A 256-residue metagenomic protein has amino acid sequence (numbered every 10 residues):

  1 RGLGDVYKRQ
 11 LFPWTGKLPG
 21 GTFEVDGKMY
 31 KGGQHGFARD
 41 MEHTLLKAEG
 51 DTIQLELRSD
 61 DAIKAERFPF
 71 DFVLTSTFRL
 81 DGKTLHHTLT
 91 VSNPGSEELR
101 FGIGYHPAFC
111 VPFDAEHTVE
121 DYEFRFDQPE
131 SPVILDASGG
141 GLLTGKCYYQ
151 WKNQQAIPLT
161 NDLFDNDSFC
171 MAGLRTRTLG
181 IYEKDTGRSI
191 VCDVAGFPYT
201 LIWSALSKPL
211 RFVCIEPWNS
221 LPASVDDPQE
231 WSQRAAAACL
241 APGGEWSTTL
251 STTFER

Functional and structural regions predicted by a protein language model:
G2-Y7: Short, small-residue-biased leader/transition segments that mark boundaries at the very start of proteins
K8-P13, V225-S232: Short, structured beta-strand/loop micro-motifs enriched in basic residues and often containing a Trp
F23-K31, L89, A238-E255: Short Pro-Gly-centered flexible turn/kink motifs
K28-G82: Extended, loop-rich substrate-binding clefts of extracytoplasmic carbohydrate-active enzymes
P69-V73, L80-H86, S96-R100, H117 (+2 more regions): Coil-to-beta-strand transition motifs
V91-G95: Asparagine-centered strand-capping/turn motif at beta-strand->loop junctions
A108-A195: Active-site/ligand-binding surface loops and adjacent short beta/alpha elements that line catalytic pockets across
E183-A223: Glycine-rich active-site loops that engage anionic ligands at enzyme catalytic sites
